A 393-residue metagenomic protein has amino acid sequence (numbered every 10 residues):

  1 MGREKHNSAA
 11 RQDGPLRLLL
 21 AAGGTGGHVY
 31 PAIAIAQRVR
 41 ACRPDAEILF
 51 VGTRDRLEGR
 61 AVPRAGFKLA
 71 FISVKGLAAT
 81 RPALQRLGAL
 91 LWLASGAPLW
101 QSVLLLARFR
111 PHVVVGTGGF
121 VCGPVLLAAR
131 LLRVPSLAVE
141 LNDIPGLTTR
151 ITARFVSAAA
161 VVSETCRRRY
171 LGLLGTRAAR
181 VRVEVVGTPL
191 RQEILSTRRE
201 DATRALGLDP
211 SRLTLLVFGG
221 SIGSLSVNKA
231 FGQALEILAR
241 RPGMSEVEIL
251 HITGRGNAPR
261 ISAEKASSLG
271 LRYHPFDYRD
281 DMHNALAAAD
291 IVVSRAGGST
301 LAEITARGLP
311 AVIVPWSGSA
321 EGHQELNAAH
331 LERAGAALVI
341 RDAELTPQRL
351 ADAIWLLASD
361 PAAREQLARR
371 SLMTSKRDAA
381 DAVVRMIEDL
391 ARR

Functional and structural regions predicted by a protein language model:
R3, K376-R393: C-terminal alpha-helical cap of glycosyltransferases
P15-T25, D45-A97, V186-G187, R255-N257 (+1 more regions): Conserved nucleotide-sugar phosphate-binding/catalytic loop shared by glycosyltransferases and other
L49, R130-E200: Active-site-proximal region of nucleotide-activated glycan assembly enzymes, centered on histidine/acidic-rich loops
R56, A61, A65, T176 (+4 more regions): Donor-nucleotide binding loops and adjacent catalytic segments primarily of GT-B fold Leloir glycosyltransferases
L87, L195-G207, A363: A short helix/loop element that forms part of the nucleotide-sugar donor recognition site in Leloir-type
Q101-V114, C122-L137, R150-A158: Glycosyltransferases and closely related glycan-assembly transferases that use nucleotide-activated donors
P111-V113, F276, A287-L301, L309-P310: Acidic donor-binding loop of glycosyltransferase active sites
A363-R377: A short, well-ordered alpha-helix in the C-terminal region of glycosyltransferases
